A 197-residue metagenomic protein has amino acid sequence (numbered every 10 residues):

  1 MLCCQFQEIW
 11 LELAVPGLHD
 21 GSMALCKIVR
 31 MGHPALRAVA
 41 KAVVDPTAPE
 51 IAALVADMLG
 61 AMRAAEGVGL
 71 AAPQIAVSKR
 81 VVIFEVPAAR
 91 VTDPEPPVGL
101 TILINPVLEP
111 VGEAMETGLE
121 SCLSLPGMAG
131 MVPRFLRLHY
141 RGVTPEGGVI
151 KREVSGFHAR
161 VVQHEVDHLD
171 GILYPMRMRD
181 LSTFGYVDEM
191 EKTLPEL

Functional and structural regions predicted by a protein language model:
F6-L197: Positively charged
